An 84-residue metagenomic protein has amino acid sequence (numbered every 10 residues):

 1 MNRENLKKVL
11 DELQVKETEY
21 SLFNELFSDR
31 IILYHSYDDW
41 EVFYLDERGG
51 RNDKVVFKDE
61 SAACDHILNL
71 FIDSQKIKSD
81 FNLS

Functional and structural regions predicted by a protein language model:
M1, N52-K58: Short, exposed beta-strand "edge-strand" segments with a Pro/Gly-rich flavor and a Y/T-containing core
M1-E25, D80-S84: Negatively charged, low-complexity tracts enriched in Asp/Glu with abundant Ser/Thr
N24-N52, L70: Short aromatic-glycine-(Arg/Gly/Cys) micro-motifs in beta-strand/loop hairpins
V56-D73: A short, charged, amphipathic alpha-helix used as a generic interaction element across diverse proteins
L70-S84: A short, charged
